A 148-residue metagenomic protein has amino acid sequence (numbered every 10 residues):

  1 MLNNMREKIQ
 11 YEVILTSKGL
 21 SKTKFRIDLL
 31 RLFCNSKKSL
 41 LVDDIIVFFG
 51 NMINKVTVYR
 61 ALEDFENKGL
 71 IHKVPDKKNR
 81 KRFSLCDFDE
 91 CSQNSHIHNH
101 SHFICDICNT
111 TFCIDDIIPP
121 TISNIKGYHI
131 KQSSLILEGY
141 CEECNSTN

Functional and structural regions predicted by a protein language model:
L2-D28: Short alpha-helical segments that sit at the start of domains
K22-F25, L32-L41: Short capping segments at the starts of secondary-structure elements
S39-F49: Short acidic, hydrophobic short linear motifs in intrinsically disordered regions
V58-K68: Basic amphipathic alpha-helical segments that dock to polyanions
L70-N148: Non-DNA-binding regulatory cores of transcription-related proteins, predominantly C-terminal effector-binding
